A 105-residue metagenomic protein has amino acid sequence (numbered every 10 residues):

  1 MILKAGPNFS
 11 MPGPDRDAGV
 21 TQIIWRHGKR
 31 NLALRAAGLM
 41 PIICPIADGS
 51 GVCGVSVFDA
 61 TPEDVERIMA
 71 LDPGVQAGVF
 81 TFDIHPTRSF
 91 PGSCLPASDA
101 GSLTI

Functional and structural regions predicted by a protein language model:
M1-I105: Conserved, structured core segments of small domains
